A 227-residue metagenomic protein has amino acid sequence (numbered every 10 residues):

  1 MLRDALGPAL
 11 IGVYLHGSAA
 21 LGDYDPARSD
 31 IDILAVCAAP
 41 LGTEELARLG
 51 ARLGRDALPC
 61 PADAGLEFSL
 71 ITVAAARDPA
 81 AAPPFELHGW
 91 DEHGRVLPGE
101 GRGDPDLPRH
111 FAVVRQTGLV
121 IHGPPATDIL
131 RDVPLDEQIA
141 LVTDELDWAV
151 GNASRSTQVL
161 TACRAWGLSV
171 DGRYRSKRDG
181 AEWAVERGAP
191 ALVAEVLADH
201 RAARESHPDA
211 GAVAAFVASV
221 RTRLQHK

Functional and structural regions predicted by a protein language model:
M1, R48-R52, A215, S219: Long, highly charged amphipathic alpha-helices
M1-Y14, E44-L46, K227: Helical scaffold of the NTase/Pol beta-like nucleotidyltransferase catalytic core
R3-A5, L21-P26, L58: Short secondary-structure boundary/capping segments within folded domains
L15-R52, G65-L70: Catalytic metal-binding acidic patch
A20, A75, R164-G167: Short, solvent-exposed loop/turn segments at secondary-structure junctions
A51-N152: Conserved NTP/Mg2+-binding pocket subregion across the NTase superfamily
P105-K227: Conserved nucleotidyltransferase catalytic core and NTase-mimicking acidic/glycine-rich helix/loop elements in nucleic
